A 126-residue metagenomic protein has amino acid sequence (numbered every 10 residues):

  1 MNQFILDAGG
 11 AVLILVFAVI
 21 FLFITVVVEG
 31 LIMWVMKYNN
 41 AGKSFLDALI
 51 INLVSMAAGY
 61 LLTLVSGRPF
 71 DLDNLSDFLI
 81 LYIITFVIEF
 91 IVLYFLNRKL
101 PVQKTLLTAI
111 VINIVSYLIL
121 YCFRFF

Functional and structural regions predicted by a protein language model:
M1-F126: Juxtamembrane/disordered regions of integral membrane proteins
